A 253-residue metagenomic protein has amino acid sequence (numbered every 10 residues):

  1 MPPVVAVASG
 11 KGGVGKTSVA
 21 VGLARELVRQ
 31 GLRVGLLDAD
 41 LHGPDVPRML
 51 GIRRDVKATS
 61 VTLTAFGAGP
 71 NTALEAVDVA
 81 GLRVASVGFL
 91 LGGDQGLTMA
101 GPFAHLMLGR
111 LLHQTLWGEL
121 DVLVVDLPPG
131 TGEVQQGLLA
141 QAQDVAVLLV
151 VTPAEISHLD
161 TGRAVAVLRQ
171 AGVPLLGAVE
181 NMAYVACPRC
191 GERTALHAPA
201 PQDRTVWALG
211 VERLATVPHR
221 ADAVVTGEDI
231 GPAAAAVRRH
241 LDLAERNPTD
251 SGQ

Functional and structural regions predicted by a protein language model:
M1, G12, D38, V46 (+7 more regions): Residue-level signature of catalytic and energy-coupling elements of molecular machines, predominantly ATP/GTP-dependent
M1-V4, S251: Acidic-aromatic/histidine active-site loop/patch
P3-L41, T161, V165: Walker A/P-loop phosphate-binding motif and the immediately C-terminal alpha-helix
R33-L90, L196: Phosphate-binding loop that captures ATP/GTP phosphates
A85, L127, A236-H240: Glycine-rich phosphate-binding loops of nucleotide-dependent enzymes
V87-F103, G109-G137: Switch II (G3) loop of P-loop NTPases
G118-V125, G130-T131, Q143-A164: Conserved Switch II/interswitch segment of TRAFAC-class P-loop GTPases
V165-Q253: C-terminal lobe/tail of nucleotide-utilizing enzymes
